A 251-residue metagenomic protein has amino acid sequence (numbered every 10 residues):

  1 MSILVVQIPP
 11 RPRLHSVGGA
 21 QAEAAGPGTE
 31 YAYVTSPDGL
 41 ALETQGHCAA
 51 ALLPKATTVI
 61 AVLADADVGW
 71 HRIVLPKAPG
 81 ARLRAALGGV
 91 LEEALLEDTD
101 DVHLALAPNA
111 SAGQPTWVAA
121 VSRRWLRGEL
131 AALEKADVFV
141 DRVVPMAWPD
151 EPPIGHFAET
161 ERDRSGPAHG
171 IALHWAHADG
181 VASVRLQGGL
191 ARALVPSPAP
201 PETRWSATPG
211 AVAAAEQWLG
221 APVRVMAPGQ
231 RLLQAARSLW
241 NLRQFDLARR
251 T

Functional and structural regions predicted by a protein language model:
M1-T251: Hydrophobic/aromatic-enriched cytosolic interaction surfaces used to assemble or bind macromolecules
